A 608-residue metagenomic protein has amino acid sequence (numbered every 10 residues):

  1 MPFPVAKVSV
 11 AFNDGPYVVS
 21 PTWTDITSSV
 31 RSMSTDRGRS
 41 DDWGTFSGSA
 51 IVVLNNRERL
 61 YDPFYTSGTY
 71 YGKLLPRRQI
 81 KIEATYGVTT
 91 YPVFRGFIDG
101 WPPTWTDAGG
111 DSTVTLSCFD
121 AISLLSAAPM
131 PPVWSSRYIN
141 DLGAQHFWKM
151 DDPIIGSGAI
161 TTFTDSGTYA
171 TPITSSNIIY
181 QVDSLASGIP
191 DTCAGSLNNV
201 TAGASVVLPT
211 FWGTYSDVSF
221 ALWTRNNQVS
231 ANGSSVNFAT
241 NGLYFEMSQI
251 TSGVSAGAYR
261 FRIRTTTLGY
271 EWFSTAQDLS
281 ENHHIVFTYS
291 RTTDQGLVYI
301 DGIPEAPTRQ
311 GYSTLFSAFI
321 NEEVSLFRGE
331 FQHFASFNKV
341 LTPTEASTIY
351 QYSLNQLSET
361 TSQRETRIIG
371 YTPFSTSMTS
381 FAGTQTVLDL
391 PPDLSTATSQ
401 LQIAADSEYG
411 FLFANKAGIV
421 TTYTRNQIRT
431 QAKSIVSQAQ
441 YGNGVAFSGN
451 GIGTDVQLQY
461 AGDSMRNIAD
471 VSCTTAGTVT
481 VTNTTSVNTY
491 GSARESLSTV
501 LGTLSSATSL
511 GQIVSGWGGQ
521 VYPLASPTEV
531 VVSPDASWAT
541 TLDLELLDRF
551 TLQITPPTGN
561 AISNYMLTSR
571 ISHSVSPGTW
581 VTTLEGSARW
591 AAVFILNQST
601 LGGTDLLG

Functional and structural regions predicted by a protein language model:
M1-P132, G167-L185, Y299-D301, A306 (+4 more regions): Beta-strand-rich assembly/attachment modules of structural machines
M1-V30, S135-S176, S184-W212, S216-F220 (+8 more regions): Acidic, small/polar-enriched beta strand-loop surface segments
M33, F46-V52, I98, L116-C118 (+6 more regions): Amphipathic, non-transmembrane alpha-helical segments in extracytoplasmic/periplasmic proteins
I51-V53, K81-E83, R95-D99, S117 (+5 more regions): Residues within well-ordered beta-strands of beta-sheet-rich folds
M130-H146, M150-T164, Y299, I303 (+1 more regions): Extended recognition patches within non-cytosolic domains
S157-G158, T201-R260, K339-A346: Extracellular glycan-recognition modules
Y169-T201, A221-S230, E246-G311: Extracellular glycan-interaction surfaces
G257, E305-Q332: Flexible glycan-contacting loops in extracellular carbohydrate-active proteins
